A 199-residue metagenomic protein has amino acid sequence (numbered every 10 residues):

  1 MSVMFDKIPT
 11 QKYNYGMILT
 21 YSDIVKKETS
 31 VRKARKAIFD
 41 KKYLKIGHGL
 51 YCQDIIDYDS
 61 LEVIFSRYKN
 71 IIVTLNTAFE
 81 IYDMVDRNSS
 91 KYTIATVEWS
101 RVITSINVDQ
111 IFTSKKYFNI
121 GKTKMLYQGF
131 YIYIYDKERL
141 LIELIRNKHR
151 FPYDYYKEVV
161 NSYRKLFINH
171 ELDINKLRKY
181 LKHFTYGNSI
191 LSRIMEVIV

Functional and structural regions predicted by a protein language model:
S2-L19: Short amphipathic alpha-helical interface segments
M4, G16, T29-S30, I71: Residue-level preference for nonpolar/small residues embedded in alpha-helices
Y13, K26-K27, R67-Y68: Charged, low-complexity surface patches
L19-D23, L50-V199: Nucleic-acid-binding surface
K26-F39: Short amphipathic alpha-helical interaction segments
F39-D40, S89: Active-site-proximal helix-loop elements at catalytic-domain edges
D40-G47: A short, conserved structural fragment
